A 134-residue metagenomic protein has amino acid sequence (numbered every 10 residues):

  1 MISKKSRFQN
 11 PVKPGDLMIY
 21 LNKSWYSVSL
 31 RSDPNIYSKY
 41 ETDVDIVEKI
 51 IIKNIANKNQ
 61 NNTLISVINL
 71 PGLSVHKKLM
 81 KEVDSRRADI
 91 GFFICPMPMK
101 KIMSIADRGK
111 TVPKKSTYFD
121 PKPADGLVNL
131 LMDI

Functional and structural regions predicted by a protein language model:
M1-I134: Surface-exposed, charge/polar-rich loops and edge strands
